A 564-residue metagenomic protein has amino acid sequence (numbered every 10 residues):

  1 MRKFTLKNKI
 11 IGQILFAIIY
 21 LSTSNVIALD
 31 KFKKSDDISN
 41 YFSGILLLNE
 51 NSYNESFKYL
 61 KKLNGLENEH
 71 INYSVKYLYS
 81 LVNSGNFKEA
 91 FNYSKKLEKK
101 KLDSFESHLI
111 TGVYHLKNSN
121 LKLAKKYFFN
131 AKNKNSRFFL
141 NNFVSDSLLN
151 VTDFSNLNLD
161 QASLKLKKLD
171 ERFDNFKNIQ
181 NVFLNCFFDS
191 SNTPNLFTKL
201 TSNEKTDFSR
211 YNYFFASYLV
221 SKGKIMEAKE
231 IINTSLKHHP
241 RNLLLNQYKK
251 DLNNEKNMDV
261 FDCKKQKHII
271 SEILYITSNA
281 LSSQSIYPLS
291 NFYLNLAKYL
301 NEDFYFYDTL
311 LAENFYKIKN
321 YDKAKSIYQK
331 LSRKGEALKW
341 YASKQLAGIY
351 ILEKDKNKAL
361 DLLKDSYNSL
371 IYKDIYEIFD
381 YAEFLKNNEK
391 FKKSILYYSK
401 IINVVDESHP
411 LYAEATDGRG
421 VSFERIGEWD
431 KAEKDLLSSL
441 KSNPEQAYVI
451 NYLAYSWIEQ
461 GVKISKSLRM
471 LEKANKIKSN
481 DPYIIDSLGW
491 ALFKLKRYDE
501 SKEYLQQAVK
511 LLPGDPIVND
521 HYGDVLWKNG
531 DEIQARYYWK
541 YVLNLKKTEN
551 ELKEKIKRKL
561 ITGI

Functional and structural regions predicted by a protein language model:
T23-Y77, N83, F91-N92, L102-D103 (+2 more regions): N-terminal leader/linker segments that initiate helical-solenoid repeat arrays
K33-N40, E67-S74, K101-I110, N135-L148 (+14 more regions): Generic helix N-cap/helix-start motif at coil->alpha-helix transitions
I45, Y79, V113, V151 (+10 more regions): Residue-level recognition of tetratricopeptide repeat
E50, S84, N118, N156-L157 (+10 more regions): Structural motif corresponding to the intra-repeat A-B loop/turn of tetratricopeptide repeats
Y53, F87, L121, L159-D160 (+10 more regions): TPR-repeat structural position
F261, K267-E272, P516, H521 (+1 more regions): Terminal, low-structured helical/coil segments at or just beyond the last alpha-helical repeat
